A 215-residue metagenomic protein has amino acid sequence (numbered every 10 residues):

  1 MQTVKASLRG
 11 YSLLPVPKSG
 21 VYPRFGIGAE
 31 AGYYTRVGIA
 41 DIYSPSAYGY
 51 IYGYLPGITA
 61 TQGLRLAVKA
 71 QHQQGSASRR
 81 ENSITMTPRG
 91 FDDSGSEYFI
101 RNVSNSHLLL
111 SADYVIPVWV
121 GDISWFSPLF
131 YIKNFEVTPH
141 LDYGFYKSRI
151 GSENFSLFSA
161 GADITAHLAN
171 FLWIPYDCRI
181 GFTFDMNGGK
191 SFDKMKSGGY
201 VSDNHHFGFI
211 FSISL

Functional and structural regions predicted by a protein language model:
T3-H140, F145-I150, F192-Y200, F211-S214: C-terminal outer-membrane beta-barrel translocator/porin domains of Gram-negative envelope proteins and their
S152-L215: C-terminal beta-signal and terminal closure region of outer-membrane beta-barrel proteins
